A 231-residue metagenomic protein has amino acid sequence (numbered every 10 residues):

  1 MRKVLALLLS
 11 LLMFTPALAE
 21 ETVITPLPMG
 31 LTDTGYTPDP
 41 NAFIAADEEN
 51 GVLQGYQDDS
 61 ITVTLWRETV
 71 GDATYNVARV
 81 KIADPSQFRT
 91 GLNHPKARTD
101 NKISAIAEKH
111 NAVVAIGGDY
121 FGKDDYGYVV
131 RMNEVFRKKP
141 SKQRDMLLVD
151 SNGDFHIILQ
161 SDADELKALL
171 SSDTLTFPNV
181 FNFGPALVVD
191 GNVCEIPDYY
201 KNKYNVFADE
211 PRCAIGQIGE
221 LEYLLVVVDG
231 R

Functional and structural regions predicted by a protein language model:
M1-V4: Positively charged n-region of N-terminal signal peptides that target proteins for export
A6-L7, A17-L18: Cleavable N-terminal signal peptides
E20-M146, D154-I158: Zymogen propeptides
L92-T99, Q160-L166, V228-R231: Short, solvent-exposed aromatic-acidic interface loops
V113-G117, L147-L148, A214-G216, L224-V226: Structural recognition of the beta-strand scaffold that forms the well-ordered cores of secreted hydrolase catalytic
G117-Y199, Y204-N205: Active-site-adjacent helix-turn-beta-strand microarchitecture at beta-sheet edges that either contains or buttresses
V180, D190-V193, Y199-R231: Extended C-terminal subregions enriched in glycine
